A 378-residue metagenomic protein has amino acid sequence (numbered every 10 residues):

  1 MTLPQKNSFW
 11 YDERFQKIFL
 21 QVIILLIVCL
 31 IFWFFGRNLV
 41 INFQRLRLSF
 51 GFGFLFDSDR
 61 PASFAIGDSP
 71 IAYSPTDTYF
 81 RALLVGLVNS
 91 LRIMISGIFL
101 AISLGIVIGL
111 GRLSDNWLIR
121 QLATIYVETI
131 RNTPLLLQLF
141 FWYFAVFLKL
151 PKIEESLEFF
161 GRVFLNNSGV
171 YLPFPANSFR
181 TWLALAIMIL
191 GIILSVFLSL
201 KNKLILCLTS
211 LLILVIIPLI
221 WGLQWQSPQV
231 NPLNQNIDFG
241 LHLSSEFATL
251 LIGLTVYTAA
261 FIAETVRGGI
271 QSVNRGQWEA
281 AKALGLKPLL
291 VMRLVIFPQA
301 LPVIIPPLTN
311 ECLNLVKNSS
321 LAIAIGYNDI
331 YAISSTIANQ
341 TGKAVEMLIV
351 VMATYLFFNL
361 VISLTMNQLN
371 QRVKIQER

Functional and structural regions predicted by a protein language model:
M1-R378: Transmembrane alpha-helices and adjacent helix-loop boundaries
